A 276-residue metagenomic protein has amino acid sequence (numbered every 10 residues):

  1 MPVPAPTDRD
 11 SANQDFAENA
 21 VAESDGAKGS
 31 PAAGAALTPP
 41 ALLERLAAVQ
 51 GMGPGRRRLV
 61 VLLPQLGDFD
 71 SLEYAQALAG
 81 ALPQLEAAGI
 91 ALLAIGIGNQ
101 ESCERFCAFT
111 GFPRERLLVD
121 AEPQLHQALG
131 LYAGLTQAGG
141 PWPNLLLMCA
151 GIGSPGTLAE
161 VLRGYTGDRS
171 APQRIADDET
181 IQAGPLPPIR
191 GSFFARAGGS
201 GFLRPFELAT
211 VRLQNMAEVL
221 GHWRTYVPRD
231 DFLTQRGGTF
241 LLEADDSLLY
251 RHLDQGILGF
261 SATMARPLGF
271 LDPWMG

Functional and structural regions predicted by a protein language model:
M1-L43, D272-G276: N-terminal targeting signals for export/organelle localization
G34-R58: A short beta-strand-turn-helix
Q50-G80: Short active-site neighborhood of thiol/selenol oxidoreductases, capturing the structured segment around
E73-A94: Conserved helix-turn-beta segment immediately C-terminal to the redox Cys motif in thioredoxin-like folds
P83-Q84, F106-F112: Short, surface-exposed basic-aromatic patches at helix termini and helix-loop junctions that form
G89-S102, E115-A121: Thiol-based oxidoreductase modules, predominantly thioredoxin-like and allied folds used for disulfide exchange
D120-G256: Thiol/selenol-based redox catalytic cores and closely related redox-interacting motifs
I257-P273: A short, polar/charged loop-to-alpha-helix boundary motif
